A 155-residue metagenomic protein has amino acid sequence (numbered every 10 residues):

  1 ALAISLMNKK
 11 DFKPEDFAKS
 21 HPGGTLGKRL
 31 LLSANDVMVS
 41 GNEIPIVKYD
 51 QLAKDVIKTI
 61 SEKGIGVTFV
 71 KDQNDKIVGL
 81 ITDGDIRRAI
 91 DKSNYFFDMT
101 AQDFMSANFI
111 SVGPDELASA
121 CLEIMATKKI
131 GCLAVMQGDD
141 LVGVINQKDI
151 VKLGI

Functional and structural regions predicted by a protein language model:
A1-F12: Short alpha-helices
L2, V37, I60, D75 (+3 more regions): Terminal peptide-recognition signature
K13-M38: Cyclic nucleotide-binding regulatory module and flanking cytosolic helices
L30-I44, D98-F109: Bateman (tandem CBS) regulatory domains
I46-G64, K71, I90, S111-I130 (+2 more regions): The conserved cystathionine-beta-synthase
D72-Q73, T82, M105, Q137: A cytosolic small-molecule/anion-sensing beta-strand core signal
G79-T82, G131, M136, G143-K148: Short hydrophobic beta-strand motif reused across regulatory alpha/beta modules
D85-M99, D149-I155: A short, polar/charged loop-to-alpha-helix boundary motif
